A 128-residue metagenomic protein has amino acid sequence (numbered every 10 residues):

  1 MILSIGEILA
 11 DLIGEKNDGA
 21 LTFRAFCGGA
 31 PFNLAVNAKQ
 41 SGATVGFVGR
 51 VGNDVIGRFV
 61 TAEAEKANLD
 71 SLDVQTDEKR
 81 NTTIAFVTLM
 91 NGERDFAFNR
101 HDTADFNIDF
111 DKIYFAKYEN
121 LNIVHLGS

Functional and structural regions predicted by a protein language model:
M1-L69, I108-F110: Glycine-rich phosphate/adenosyl-contacting loop at the front of the ribokinase-like
T44, V48-S128: Conserved N-terminal subdomain of the carbohydrate kinase-like
